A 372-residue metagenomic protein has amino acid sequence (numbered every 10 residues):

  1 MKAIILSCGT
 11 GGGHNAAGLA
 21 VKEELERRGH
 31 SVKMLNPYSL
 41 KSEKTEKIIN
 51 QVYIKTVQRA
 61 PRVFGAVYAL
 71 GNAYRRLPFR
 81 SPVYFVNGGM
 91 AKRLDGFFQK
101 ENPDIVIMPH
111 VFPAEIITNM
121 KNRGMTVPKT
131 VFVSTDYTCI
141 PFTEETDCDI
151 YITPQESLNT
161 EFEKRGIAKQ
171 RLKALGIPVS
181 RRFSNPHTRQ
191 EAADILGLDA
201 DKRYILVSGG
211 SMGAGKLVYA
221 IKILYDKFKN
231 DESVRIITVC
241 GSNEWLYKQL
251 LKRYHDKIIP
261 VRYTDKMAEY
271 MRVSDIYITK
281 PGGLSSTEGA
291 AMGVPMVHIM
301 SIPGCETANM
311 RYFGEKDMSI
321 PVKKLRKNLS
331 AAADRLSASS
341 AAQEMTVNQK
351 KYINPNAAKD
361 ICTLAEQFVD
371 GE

Functional and structural regions predicted by a protein language model:
G12, A17, A69-I167, R171-L175: Active-site and donor-binding regions of nucleotide-sugar-utilizing enzymes
A20-D95: Conserved N-terminal ligand/cofactor-binding loop architecture of enzyme catalytic domains
D149-M212, N243-E244: A nucleotide-sugar donor-handling region in carbohydrate enzymes
R189-E191, L198-S274: Donor-nucleotide binding loops and adjacent catalytic segments primarily of GT-B fold Leloir glycosyltransferases
R272-G282: Acidic donor-binding loop of glycosyltransferase active sites
E315-I320, K324-A341: C-terminal "capping" alpha-helix adjacent to the active site of nucleotide-linked donor transferases in cell-envelope
A341-P355: A short, well-ordered alpha-helix in the C-terminal region of glycosyltransferases
N354-E372: C-terminal alpha-helical cap of glycosyltransferases
